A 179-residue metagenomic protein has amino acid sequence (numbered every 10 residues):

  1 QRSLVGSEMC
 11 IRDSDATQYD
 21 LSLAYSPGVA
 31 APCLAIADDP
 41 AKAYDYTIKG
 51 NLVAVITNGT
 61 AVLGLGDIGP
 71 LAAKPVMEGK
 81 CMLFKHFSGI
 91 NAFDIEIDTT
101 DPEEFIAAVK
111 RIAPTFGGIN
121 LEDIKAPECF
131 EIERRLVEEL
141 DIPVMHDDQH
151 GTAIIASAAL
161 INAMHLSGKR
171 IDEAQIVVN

Functional and structural regions predicted by a protein language model:
Q1-G6, C10-I11: Single conserved hydrophobic/aromatic residue that forms the stacking wall/gate of nucleotide- or nucleobase-binding
Q1-R2, A156-S157, N179: Functionally constrained cores in energy, signaling, and assembly domains
S22: Long, contiguous binding/interaction regions
S26-Q175: Glycine/serine-rich phosphate-binding loop and adjoining beta1-alpha1 elements at the start of nucleotide-handling
